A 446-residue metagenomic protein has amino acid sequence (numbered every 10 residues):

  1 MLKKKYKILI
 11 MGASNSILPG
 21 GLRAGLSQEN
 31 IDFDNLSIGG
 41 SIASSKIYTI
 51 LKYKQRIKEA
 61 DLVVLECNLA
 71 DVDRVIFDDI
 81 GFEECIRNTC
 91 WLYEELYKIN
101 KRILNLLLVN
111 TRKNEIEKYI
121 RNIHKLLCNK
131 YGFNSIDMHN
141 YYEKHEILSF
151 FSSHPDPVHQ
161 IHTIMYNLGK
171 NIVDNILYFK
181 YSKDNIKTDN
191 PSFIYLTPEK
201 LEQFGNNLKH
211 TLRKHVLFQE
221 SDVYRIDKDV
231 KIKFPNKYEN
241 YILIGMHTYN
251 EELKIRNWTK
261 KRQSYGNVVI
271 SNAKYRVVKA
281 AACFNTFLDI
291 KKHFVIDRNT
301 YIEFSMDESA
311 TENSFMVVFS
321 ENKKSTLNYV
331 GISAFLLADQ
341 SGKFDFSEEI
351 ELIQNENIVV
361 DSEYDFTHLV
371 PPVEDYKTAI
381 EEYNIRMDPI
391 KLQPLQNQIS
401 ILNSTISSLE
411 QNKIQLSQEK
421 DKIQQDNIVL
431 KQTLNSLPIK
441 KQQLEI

Functional and structural regions predicted by a protein language model:
M1-E59, V63-V64, R225, N236-R276 (+4 more regions): Serine-esterase "nucleophile elbow" of acetyl-processing enzymes
L9, L18, Q28, L148-L196: Histidine-centered active-site loop/cap adjacent to the catalytic His in serine esterases/O-acetyl transfer systems
A13, L36-T49, L62-F77, L107-L108 (+1 more regions): Cell-envelope and extracellular/periplasmic
S45-I57, E84-L92, R121-N122: Alpha-helical scaffolding within the catalytic cores of extracellular/periplasmic polymer-degrading hydrolases
E66-A70, C90-L126: Active-site segments of SGNH/GDSL-like serine hydrolases that catalyze O-acetyl group transfer/hydrolysis on lipids
L104-L107, Y119-S153, N167-K180: Extracellular serine-dependent O-acyl
Y178-E239, G245-Y265, A310-I401: Glycan-recognition and processing domains
V373-I446: Boundary detector for helix-to-coil junctions that initiate low-complexity/charged tails
